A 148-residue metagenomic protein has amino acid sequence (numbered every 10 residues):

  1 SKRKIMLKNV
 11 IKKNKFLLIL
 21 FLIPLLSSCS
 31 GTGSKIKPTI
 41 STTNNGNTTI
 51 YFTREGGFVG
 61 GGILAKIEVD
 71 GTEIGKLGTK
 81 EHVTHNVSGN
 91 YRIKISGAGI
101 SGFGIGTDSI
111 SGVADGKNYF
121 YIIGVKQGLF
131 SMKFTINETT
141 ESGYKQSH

Functional and structural regions predicted by a protein language model:
S1-I5: Short, Lys/Arg-enriched N-terminal segments with co-localized hydrophobic residues within the first ~10-30 amino acids
L7-L17: Bacterial N-terminal signal peptides that target proteins for export
C29-H148: Short loop/turn and low-complexity linker motifs enriched in small/turn-promoting residues
